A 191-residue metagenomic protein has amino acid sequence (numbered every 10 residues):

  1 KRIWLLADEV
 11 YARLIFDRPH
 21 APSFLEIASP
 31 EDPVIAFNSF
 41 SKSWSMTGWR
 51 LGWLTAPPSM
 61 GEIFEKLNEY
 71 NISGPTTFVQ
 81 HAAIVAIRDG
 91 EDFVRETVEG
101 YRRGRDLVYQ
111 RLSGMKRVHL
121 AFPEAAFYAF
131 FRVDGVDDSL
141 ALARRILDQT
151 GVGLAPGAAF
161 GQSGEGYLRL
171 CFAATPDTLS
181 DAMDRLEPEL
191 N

Functional and structural regions predicted by a protein language model:
K1-N191: PLP-dependent class I/II
